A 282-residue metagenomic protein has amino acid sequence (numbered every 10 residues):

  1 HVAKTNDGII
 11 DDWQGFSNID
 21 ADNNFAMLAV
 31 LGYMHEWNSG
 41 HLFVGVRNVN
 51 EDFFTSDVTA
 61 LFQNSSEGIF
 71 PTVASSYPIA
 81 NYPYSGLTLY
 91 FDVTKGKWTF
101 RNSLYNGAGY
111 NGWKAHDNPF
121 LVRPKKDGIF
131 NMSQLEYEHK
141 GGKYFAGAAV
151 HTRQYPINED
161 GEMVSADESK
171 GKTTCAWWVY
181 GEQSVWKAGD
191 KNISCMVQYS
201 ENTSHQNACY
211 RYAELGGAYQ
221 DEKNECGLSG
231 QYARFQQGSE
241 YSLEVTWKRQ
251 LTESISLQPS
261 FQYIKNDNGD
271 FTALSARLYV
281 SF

Functional and structural regions predicted by a protein language model:
H1, R47-V49, Y105-G107, A149-R153 (+5 more regions): Outer-membrane beta-barrel pore domains and translocons
H1-G107, N207-G216, E225-F235: Outer membrane beta-barrel
L31, L89, S133-L135, V179-G181 (+4 more regions): Membrane-embedded beta-strands of outer-membrane beta-barrel proteins, especially the hydrophobic/small aromatic
M34-W37, V46, L89-K95, E136-H139 (+5 more regions): Residue-level signature of outer-membrane beta-barrel architecture
S39-L42, K97-N102, G141-Y144, A188-I193 (+2 more regions): Repeated loop/turn-to-beta-strand initiation elements of outer-membrane beta-barrel proteins
K125, G171-K172, G189, E201-Y212 (+2 more regions): Solvent-exposed loop/turn segments connecting transmembrane beta-strands in outer-membrane beta-barrel proteins
Y137-E222: Long, well-ordered mid-to-C-terminal structural blocks that present hydrophobic/aromatic surfaces
D270-F282: Outer-membrane beta-barrel "beta-signal"
